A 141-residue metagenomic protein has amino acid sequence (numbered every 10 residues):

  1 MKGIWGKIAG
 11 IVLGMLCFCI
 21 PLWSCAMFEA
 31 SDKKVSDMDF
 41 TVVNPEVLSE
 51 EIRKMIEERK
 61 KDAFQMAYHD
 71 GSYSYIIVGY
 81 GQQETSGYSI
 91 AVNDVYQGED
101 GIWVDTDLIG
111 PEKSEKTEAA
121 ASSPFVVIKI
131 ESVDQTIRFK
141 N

Functional and structural regions predicted by a protein language model:
G3-I11, P21-N141: Exposed, flexible binding/inhibitory loops of compact, secreted disulfide-stabilized domains
